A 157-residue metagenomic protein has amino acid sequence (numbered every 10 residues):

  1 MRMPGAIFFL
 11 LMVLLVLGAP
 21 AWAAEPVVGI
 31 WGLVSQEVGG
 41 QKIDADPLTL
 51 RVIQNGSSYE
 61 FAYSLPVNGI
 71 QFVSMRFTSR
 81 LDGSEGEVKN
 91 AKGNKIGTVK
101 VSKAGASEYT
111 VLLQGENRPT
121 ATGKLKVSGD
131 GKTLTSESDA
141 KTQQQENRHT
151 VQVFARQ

Functional and structural regions predicted by a protein language model:
M1-A6: Positively charged n-region of N-terminal signal peptides that target proteins for export
I7-G18: Bacterial N-terminal signal peptides
A23-Q157: Hydrophobic small-molecule pocket/channel-lining residues, especially in calycin-type beta-barrels
